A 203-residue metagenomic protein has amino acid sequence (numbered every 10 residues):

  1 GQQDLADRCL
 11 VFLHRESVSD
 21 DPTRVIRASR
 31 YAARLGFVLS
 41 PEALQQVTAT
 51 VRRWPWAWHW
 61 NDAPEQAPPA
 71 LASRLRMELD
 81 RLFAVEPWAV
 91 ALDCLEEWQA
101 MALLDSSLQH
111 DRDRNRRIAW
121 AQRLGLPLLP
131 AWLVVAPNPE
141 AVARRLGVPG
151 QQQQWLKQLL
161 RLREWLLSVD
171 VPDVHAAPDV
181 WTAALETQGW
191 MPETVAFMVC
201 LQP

Functional and structural regions predicted by a protein language model:
G1-L146: Glycine- and charge-enriched loop/helix tracts that form the active or gating conduit in phosphate/cation-handling
Q109-W120, P149-Q202: Histidine/acidic-rich helix-loop-helix segments that form or flank divalent-metal centers in metalloenzyme catalytic
V135-N138, V199-P203: Short, flexible beta-strand-to-coil junctions
